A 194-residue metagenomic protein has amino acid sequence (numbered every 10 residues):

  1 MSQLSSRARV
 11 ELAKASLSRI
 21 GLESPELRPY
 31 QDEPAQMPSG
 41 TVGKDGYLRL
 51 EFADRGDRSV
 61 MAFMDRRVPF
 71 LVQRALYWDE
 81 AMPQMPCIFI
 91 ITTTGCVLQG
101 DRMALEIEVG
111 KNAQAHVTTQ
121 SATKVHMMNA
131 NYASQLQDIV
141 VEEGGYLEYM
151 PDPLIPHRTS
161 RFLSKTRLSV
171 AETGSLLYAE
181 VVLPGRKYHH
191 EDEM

Functional and structural regions predicted by a protein language model:
M1-Y132, Y188-M194: Terminal catalytic/cofactor-binding subdomain
L48, M103-L105, Q135-Q137, G145 (+1 more regions): One face of beta-strands
G110, E142, S169-A171, A179: Feature marks extracellular polysaccharide-active and adherence modules
V117-T119, E148-P151, Y178-A179: General beta-strand structural signal in soluble alpha/beta enzymes
A133, V140-E142, P184, E193-M194: A structural signal for the main folded, soluble domain(s) of proteins
Y146-E148, L168-S169, S175-L176: Extracellular beta-strand scaffolds
P153-P156, R161-L163, L176, E180-M194: Short acidic-hydrophobic catalytic motif
